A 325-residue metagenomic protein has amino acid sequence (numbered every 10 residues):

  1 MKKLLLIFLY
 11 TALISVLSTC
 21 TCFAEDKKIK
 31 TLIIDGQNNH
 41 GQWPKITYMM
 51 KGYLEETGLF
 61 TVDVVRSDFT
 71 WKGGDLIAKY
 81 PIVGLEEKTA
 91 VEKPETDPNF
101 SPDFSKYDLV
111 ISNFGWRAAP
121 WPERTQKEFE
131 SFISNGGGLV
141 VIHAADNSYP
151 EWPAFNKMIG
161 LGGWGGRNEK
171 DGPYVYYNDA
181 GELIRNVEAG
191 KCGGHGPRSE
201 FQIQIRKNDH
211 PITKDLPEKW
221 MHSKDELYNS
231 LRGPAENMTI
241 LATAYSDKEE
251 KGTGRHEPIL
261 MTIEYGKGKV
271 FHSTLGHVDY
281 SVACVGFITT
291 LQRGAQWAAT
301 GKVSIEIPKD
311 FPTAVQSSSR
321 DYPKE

Functional and structural regions predicted by a protein language model:
M1-L4: Positively charged n-region of N-terminal signal peptides that target proteins for export
I7-T19: Bacterial N-terminal signal peptides
C20-A24: Sec/Tat signal peptide C-region and signal peptidase I cleavage site
E25, L32-I33, N38-V141, A145-Y149: Helical hinge/lid and interdomain linker segments adjacent to catalytic or ligand-binding clefts that mediate domain
E25-I29, P44-K45, G52-T57, R66-S67 (+4 more regions): Extracellular ligand-binding/catalytic regions of CAZymes and related secreted enzymes and adhesion modules
E55, T61-D63, P94-E95, Y177-G266: Catalytic beta-strand/loop cores that center a nucleophilic Ser/Cys/Thr and support acyl-enzyme chemistry
S112, W116-P211: A glycine-rich, often tryptophan-bearing local segment used as a flexible ligand/cofactor-contacting loop or short
G138-V140, L241, F271: Structural detector of well-ordered beta-strand residues that form the stable sheet scaffold of enzyme domains
